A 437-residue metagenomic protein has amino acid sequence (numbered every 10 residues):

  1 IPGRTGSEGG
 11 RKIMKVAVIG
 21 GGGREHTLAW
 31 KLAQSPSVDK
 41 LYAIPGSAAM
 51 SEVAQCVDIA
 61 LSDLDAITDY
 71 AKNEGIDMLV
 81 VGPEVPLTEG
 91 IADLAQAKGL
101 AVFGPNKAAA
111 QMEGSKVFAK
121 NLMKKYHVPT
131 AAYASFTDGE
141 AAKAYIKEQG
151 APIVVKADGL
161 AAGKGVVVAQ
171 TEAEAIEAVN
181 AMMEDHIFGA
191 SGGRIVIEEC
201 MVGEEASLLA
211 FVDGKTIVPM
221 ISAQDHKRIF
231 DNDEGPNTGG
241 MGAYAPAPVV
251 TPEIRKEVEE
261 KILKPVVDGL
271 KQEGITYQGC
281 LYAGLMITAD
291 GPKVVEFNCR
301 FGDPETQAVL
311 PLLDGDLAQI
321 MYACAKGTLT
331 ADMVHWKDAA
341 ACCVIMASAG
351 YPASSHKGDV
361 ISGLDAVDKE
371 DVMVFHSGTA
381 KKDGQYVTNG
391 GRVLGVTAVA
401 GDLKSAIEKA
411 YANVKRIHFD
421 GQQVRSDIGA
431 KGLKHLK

Functional and structural regions predicted by a protein language model:
I1-I13: Short, Lys/Arg-enriched N-terminal segments with co-localized hydrophobic residues within the first ~10-30 amino acids
G10-K107: ATP-binding N-terminal substructure of ATP-dependent carboxylate-amine bond-forming enzymes
C56-S62, A134-D138, A169: Short acidic-hydrophobic, aromatic-tinged amphipathic segments that line or gate anion-handling sites
P105-G165: A conserved helix-loop-beta module that forms one wall/lid of the active-site cleft in ATP-utilizing catalytic domains
G165, A169-T306: Internal nucleotide-binding/catalytic subdomain
E259-L281, N298-D371, K382: Active-site "cap" helix and flanking loop/linker of ATP-utilizing ligase/carboxylase catalytic domains
T379-D383, V387-K437: Generic C-terminus detector
